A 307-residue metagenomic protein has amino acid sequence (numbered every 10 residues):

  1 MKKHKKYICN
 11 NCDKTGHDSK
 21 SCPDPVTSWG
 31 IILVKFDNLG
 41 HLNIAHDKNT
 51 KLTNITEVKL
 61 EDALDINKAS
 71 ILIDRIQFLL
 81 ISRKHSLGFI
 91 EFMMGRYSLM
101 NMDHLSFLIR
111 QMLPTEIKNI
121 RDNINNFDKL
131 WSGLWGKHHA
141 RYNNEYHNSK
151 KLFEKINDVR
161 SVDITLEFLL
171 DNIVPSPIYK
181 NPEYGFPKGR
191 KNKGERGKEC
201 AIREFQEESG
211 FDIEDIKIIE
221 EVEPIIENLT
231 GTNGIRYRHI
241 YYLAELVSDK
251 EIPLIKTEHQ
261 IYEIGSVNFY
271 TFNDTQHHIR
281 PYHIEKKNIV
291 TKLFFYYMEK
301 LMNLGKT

Functional and structural regions predicted by a protein language model:
M1-T27: A short, cysteine/histidine-rich metal-binding "knuckle" motif
P23-T27, L72, G234-R236: A short catalytic or substrate-binding loop motif that flags glycine-/basic-rich loops and adjacent residues that bind
T27-W29, I76, H239-I240, G265: Change "...and in nucleic-acid phosphodiester-cleaving endonucleases..." to "...and in nucleic-acid processing enzymes
W29-K35: Short beta-strand scaffold segments in enzyme catalytic cores
L39-I71, L108-I109, K150-N172: Intrinsically disordered, low-complexity domain-flanking/linker segments in eukaryotic proteins, enriched
R83-H85: Short beta->alpha transition motifs characteristic of CBS
L87-L99, D103-Q111, E116, I120-N123 (+1 more regions): Unchanged
